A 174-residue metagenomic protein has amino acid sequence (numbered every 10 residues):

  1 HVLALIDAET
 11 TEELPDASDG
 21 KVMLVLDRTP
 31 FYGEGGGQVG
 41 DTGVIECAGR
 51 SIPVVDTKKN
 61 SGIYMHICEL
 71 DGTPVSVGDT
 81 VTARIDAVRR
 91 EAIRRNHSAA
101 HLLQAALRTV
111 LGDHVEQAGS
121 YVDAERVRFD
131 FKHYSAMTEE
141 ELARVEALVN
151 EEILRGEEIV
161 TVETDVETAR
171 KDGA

Functional and structural regions predicted by a protein language model:
H1-A174: A glycine- and charged-residue-rich anion-binding loop/surface
